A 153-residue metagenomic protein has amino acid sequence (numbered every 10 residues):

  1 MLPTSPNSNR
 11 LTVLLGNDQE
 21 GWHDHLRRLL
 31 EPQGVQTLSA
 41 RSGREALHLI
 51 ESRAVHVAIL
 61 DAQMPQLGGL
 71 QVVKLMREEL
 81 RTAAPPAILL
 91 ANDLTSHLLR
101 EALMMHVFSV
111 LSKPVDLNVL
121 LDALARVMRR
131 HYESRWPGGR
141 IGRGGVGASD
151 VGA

Functional and structural regions predicted by a protein language model:
L2, R129-A153: CheY-like receiver
N17, D61-A62, A91: Active-site residues of response regulator receiver
Q19-L38, M105: Two-component/phosphorelay signaling modules centered on CheY-like receiver
S42-E45, G68-V72: Acidic catalytic/metal-coordinating carboxylates
A54-L60, M64: Active-site beta3 strand of CheY-like receiver
P65-Q66, A91, T95, P114: The feature encodes the CheY-like receiver
Q71, D93-V110: Alpha4 helix (beta4-alpha4-beta5 surface) of REC/receiver domains from two-component response regulators
V115-A125, Y132: C-terminal output helix
